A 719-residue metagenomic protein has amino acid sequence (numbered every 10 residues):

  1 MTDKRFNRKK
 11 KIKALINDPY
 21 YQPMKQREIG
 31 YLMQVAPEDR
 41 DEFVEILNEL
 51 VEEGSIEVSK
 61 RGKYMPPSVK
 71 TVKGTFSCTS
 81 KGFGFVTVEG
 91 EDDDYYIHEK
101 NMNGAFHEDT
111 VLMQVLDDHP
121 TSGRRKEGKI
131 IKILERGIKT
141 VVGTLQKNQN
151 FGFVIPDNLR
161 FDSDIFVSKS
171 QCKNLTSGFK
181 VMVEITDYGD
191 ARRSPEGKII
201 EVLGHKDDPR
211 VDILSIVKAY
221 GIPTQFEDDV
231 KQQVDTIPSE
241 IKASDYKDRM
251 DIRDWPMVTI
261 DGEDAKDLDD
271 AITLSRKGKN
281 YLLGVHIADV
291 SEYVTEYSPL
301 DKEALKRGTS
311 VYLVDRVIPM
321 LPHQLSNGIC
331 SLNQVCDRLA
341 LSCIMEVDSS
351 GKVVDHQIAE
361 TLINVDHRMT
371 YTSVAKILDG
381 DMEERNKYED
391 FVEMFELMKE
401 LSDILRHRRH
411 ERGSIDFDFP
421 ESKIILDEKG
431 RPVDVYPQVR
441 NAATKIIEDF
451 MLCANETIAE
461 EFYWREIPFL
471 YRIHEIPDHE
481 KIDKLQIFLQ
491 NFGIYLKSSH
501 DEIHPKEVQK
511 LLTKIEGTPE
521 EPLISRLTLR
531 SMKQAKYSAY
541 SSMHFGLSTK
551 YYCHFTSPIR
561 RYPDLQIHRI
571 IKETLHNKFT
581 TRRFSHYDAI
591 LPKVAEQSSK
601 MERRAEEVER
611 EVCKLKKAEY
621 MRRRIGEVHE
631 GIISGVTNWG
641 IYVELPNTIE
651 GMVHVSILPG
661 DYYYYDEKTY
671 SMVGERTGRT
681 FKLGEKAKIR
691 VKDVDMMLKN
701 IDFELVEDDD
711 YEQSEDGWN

Functional and structural regions predicted by a protein language model:
M1-G284, S291-C336, R368, A375-K376 (+4 more regions): Charge-lined substrate channels and their catalytic hotspots, especially those that engage the 3′ end of RNA
Y31, M182, D187-G189, P209 (+7 more regions): Electropositive polyanion-binding surfaces
V88, H119, P156, D348 (+4 more regions): Acidic/polar residues at beta-strand termini and the immediately following turn/coil
D93-H98, F161-V167, I649-Y665, D716-G717: A short macromolecule-binding patch
